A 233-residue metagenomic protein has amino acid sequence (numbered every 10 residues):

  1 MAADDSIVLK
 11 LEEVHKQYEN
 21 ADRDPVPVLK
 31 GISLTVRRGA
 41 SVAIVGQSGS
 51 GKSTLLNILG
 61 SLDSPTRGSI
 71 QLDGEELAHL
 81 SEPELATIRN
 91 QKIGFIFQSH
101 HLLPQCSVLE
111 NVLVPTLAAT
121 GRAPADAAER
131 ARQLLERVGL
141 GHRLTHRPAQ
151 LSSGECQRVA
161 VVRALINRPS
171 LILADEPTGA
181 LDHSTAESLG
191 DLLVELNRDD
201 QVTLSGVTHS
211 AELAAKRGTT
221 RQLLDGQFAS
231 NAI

Functional and structural regions predicted by a protein language model:
A2-A3: Pre-NBD coupling/linker segments of ABC/ABC-like ATPases
I7-L9, V14-L224: ABC family nucleotide-binding domain
D225-I233: Conserved switch/coupling elements of ABC/ABC-like ATPase nucleotide-binding domains
